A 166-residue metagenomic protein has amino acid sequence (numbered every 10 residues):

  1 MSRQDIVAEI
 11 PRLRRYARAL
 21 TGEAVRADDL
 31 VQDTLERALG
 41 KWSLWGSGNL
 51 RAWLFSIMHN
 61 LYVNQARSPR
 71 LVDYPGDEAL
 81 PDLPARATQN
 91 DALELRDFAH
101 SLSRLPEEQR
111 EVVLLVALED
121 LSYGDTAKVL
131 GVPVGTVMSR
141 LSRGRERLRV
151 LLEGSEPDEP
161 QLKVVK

Functional and structural regions predicted by a protein language model:
M1-R15, V25-D28: A short, charge-rich alpha-helical start-of-domain segment used by transcription regulators
V25, G124, G135: Residues within helix-turn-helix
Q32-L39, G48-S68, L141, R145: Σ70-family region 2.3-2.4 aromatic/basic alpha-helix that recognizes the −10 promoter and nucleates DNA melting
S56-G76, D91, V150: Arg/Lys-rich amphipathic alpha helix in sigma70-family domain 2
S68-P69, E78-S103: Acidic, proline/glycine-rich intrinsically disordered inter-domain spacer in sigma factors
V112-V116: A short pre-motif secondary-structure segment
L130-G154: DNA-recognition helix of helix-turn-helix
D158-K166: Short hydrophobic short-linear motifs embedded in intrinsically disordered terminal tails or helical linkers
